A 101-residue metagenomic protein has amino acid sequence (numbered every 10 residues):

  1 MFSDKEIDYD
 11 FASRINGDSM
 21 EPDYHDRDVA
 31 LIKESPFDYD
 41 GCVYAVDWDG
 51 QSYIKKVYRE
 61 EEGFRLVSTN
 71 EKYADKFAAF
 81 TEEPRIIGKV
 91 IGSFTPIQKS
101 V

Functional and structural regions predicted by a protein language model:
S3-V101: Acidic/glycine-rich C-terminal interaction modules and beta/coil loop segments that lie outside canonical DNA-binding
